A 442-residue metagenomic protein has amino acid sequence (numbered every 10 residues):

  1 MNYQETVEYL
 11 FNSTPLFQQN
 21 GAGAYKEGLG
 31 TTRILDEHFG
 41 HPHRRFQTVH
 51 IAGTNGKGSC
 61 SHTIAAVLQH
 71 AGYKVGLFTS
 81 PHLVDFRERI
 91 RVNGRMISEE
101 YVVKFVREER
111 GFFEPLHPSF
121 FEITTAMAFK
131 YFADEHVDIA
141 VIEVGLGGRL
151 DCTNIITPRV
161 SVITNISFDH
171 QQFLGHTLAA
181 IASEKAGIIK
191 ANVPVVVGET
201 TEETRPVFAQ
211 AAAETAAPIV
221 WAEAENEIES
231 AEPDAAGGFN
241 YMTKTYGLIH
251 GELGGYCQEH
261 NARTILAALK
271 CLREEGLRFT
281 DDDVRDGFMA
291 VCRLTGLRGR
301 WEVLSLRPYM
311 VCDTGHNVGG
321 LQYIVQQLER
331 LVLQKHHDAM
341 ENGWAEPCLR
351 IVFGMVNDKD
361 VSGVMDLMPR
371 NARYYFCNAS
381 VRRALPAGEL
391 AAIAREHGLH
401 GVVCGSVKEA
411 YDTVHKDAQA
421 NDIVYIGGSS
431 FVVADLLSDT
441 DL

Functional and structural regions predicted by a protein language model:
M1-G53, C60-H62, A66-A71: Short functional linear segments
A22-L29, I34-E37, H41-R44, H70-I156 (+2 more regions): ATP-dependent carboxylate-amine ligase catalytic core
I64, R149-R159, L437-D441: Short Gly/Thr/Asp-enriched flexible loops that form oxyanion-binding sites at enzyme active sites
D134, I139-V144, C152-V162, I166-H170 (+2 more regions): Nucleotide phosphate-binding/pyrophosphate-handling subdomain across enzymes that bind or process nucleotide phosphates
I139-E143, V160-T245, A262, L266-D282: Acidic, Mg2+-coordinating active-site environments of NTP-dependent enzymes
G198-E199, A211-P233, E252-Y256, D283-V291 (+4 more regions): Beta-strand->loop->alpha-helix junctions that form or flank phosphate-binding loops in nucleotide-handling enzymes
T201-A216, V220, Y309-V311, S362-I423: C-terminal helical cap/extension that packs against the catalytic core of soluble nucleotide-cofactor enzymes
S429: Active-site-proximal loop/hinge segments that shape catalytic or ion-binding/gating pockets
